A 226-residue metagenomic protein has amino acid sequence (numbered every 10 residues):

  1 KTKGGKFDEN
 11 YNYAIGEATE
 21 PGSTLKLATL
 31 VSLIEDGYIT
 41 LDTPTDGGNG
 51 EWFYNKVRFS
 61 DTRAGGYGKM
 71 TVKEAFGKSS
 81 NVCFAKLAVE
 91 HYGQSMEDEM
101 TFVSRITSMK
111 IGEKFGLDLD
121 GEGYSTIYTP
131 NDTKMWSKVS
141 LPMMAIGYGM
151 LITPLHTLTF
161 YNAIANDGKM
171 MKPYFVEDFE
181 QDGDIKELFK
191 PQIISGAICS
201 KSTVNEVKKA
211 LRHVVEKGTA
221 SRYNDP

Functional and structural regions predicted by a protein language model:
K1-G22, A28-P226: Beta-lactam-recognizing serine transpeptidase/beta-lactamase-like catalytic domain environment
